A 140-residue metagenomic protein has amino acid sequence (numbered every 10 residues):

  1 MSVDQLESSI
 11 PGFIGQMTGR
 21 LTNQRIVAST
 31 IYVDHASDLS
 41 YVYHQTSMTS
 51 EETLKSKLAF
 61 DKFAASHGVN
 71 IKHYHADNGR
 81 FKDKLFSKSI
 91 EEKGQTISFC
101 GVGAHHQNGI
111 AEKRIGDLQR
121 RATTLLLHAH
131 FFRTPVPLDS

Functional and structural regions predicted by a protein language model:
M1-R120: Retroviral integrase
Q107, A111-S140: Charged alpha-helix within mobile-element recombinases
